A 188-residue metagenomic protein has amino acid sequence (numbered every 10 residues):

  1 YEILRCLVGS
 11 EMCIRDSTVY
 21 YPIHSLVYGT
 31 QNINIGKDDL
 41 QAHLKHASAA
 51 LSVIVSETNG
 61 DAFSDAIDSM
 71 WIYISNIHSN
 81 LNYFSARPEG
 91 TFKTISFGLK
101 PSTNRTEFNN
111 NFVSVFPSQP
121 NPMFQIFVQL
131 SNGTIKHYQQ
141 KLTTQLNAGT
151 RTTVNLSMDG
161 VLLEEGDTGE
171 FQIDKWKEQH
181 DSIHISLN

Functional and structural regions predicted by a protein language model:
Y1-G9, C13-I14: Single conserved hydrophobic/aromatic residue that forms the stacking wall/gate of nucleotide- or nucleobase-binding
R5, A62-T150, D181-N188: Tryptophan-paired
V19-D39: Solvent-exposed, flexible loop/coil segments flanking beta-strands in beta-rich domains
D39, A50, N110-N111, R151: Intrinsic-disorder/low-complexity, polar/charged segments enriched in Ser/Thr/Lys/Arg/Asp/Glu/Gln
Q41-S48, F116-S118: Conserved "repeat-terminator" motif of extracellular CCP/Sushi domains
K45-T58: A short, Gly/Thr-enriched small/hydrophobic beta-strand-prone motif that recurs across taxa
D159-N188: Intrinsically disordered, low-complexity repeat and linker tracts
